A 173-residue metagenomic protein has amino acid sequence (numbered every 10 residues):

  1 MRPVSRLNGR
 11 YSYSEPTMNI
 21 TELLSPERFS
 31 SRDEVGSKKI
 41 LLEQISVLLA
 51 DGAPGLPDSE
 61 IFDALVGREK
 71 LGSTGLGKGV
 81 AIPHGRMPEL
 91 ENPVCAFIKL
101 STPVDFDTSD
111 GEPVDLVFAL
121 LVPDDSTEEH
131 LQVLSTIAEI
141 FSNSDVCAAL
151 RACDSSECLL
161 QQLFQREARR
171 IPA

Functional and structural regions predicted by a protein language model:
R2-A173: Cytosolic covalent-transfer regions centered on His/Cys nucleophiles that carry phosphoryl or persulfide groups
